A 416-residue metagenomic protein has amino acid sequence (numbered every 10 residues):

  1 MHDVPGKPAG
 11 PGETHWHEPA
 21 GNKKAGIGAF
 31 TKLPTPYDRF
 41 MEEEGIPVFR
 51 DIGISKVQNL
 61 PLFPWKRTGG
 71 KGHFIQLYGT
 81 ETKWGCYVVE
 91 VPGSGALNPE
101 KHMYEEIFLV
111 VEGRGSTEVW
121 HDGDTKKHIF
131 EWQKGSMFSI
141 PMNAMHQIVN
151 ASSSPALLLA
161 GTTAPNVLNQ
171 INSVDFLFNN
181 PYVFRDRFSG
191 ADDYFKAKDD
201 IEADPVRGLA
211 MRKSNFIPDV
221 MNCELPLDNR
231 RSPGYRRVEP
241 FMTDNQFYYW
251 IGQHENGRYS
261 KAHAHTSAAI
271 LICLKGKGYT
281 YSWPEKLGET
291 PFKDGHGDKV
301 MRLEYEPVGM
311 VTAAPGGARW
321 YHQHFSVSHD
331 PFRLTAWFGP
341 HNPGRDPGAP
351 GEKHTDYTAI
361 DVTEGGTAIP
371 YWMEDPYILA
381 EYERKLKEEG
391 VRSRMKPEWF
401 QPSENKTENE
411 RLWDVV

Functional and structural regions predicted by a protein language model:
M1-T82, S173-Q246, W250, P376-V416: A short, N-terminal "cap"/entry segment at the start of jelly-roll beta-barrel domains of the cupin/DSBH fold
A20, P284, G288-V300, F325-V416: C-terminal flanking tails of non-heme Fe-dependent oxygenases
R67-F74, G85-H102, W250-T266, Y281-G288 (+2 more regions): Conserved short histidine dyad/triad with adjacent acidic residue
Y87, L97, E106, H128 (+4 more regions): Short, conserved secondary-structure segments in the cores of folded domains
P92, H102-G123, E255-N256, T266-G295: Glycine- and acidic-residue-biased ligand/ion/polar-headgroup-sensing regions
A96-N98, S116, S136-I148, Y259-K261 (+3 more regions): Histidine-centered metal-chelating micro-motifs
I107-L109, S139, S153-S173, I270-L271 (+2 more regions): A short hydrophobic beta-strand segment most commonly corresponding to one strand of the jelly-roll/cupin
H121-P141, E285-R319: Short acidic-glycine-tyrosine-enriched beta hairpin
